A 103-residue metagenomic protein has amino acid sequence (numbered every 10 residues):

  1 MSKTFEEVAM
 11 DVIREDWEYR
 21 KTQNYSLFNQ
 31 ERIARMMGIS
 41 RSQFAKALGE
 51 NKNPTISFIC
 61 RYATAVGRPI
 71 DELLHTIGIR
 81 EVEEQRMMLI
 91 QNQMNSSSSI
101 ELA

Functional and structural regions predicted by a protein language model:
M1-E31: A short, Lys/Arg-rich alpha-helix, primarily the initiator
K3, T64, L74-A103: Short, charged recognition helix plus adjacent turn of helix-turn-helix-like nucleic-acid-binding domains
N24-K46: Short alpha-helical DNA-recognition segment
N29, T55-F58, P69: Residues that mark the N-terminal boundary/hinge immediately upstream of a DNA-recognition element
A45-K46, C60, L74: Key DNA-contacting residues within the recognition helix of helix-turn-helix
E50-N51, I79: Short helix-capping/turn signature of helix-turn-helix
N51-T64: Short, basic-rich loop-to-helix N-cap that marks the start of a DNA-contacting helix
